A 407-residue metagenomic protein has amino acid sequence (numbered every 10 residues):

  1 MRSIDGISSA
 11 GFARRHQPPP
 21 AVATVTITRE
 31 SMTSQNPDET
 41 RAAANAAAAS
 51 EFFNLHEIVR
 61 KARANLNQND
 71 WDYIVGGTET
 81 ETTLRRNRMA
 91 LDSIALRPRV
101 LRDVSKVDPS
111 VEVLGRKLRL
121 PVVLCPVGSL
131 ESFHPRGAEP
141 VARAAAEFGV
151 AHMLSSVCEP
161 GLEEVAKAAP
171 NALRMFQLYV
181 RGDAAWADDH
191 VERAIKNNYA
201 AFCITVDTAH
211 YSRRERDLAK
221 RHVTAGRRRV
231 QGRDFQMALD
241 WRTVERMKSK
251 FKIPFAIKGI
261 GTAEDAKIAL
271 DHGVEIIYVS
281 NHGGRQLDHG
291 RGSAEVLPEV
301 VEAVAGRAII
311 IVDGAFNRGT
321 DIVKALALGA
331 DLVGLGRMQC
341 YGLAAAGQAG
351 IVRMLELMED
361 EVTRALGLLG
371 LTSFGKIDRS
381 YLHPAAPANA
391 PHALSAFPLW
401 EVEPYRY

Functional and structural regions predicted by a protein language model:
H16-Q17: Low-complexity, intrinsically disordered or signal/transmembrane-proximal segments
T33-G115, R214, R221-D234, A238-L239 (+2 more regions): An N-cap/entry alpha-helix motif that binds or orients negatively charged groups
L118-P160: Glycine-rich active-site/cofactor-binding loop and its immediate structural neighborhood
S129, R143, A185-V312, T320-R337 (+1 more regions): Alpha/beta enzyme core
A146-A168, A172-W186: A gly/proline- and charged-residue-enriched helix-loop-helix capping module
S293-V300, L343-V362: C-terminal helical cap(s) of enzyme catalytic domains, especially alpha/beta-barrels
E356-G375: N-terminal pre-core extensions flanking Radical SAM catalytic domains
